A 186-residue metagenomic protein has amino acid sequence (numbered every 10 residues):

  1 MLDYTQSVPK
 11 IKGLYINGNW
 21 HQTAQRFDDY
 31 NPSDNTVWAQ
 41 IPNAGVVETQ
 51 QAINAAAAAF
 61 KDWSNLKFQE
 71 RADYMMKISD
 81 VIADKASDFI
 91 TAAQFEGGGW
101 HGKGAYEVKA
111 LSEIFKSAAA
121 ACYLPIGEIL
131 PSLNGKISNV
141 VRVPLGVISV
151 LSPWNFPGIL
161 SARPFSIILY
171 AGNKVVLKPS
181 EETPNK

Functional and structural regions predicted by a protein language model:
M1-K136: N-terminal Rossmann-like NAD(P)+-binding subdomain of aldehyde/semialdehyde dehydrogenases
E128-K186: Conserved small-residue-rich beta-alpha loop and adjacent elements that most often cradle the phosphate/pyrophosphate
